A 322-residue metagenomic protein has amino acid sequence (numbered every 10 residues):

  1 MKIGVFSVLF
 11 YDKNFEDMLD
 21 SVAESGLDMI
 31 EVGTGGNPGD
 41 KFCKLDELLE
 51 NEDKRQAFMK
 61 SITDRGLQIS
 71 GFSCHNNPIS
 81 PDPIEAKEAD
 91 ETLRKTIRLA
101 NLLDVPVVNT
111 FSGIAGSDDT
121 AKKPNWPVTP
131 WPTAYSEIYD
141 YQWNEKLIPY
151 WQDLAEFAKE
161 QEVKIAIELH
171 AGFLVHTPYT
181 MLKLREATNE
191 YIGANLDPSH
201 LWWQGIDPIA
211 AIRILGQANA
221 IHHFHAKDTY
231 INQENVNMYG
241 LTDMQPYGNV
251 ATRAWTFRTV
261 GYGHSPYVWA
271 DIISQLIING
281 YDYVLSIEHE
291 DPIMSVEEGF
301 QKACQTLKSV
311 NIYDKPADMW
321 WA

Functional and structural regions predicted by a protein language model:
K2, M29-I30, F72, E137-Y262 (+1 more regions): Acidic/histidine-rich catalytic cores of soluble enzymes
V5, V22, I30, I62 (+8 more regions): Conserved, mostly hydrophobic/aromatic
F6-F10, G33-N37, C74-N77, G113-A115 (+4 more regions): Active-site beta-loop-alpha junctions enriched in small/polar residues
D12-V22, K87-I97, Q204-I214, W269-I272: Short, acidic/polar
E16-D17, S61-D64, P78-G193, A270 (+1 more regions): Active-site acidic/histidine proton-transfer and metal-coordination neighborhood in alpha/beta enzyme cores
L19-E24, L48-S70, I97-D104, Q152-E160 (+3 more regions): Acidic (Asp/Glu)-rich catalytic clusters
G33-A57, S112-D119: Glycine-rich, proline-tolerant flexible connector loops at the mouths of alpha/beta enzymes
V296-P316: C-terminal helical cap(s) of enzyme catalytic domains, especially alpha/beta-barrels
